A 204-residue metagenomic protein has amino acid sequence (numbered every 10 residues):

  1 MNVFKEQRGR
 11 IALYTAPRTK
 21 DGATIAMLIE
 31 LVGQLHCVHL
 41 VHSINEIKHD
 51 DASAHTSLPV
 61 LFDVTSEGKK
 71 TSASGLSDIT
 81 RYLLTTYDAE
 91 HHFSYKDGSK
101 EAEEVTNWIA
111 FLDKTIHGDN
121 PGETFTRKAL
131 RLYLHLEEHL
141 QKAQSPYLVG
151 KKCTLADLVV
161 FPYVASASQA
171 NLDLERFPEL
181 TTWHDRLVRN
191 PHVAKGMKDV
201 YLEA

Functional and structural regions predicted by a protein language model:
M1-N2, A204: Universal eukaryotic N-terminal targeting presequences
N2-P121: GST-like domain detector, emphasizing the conserved glutathione-binding G-site in the N-terminal thioredoxin-like
A16, L155, V200: Short, solvent-exposed turn/loop segments enriched in Gly/Ser/Thr/Pro and often Arg
S43-N45, T182, L202: Positions that flank functional sites
K100, E104, W108-R189, G196: GST-like fold's C-terminal all-alpha helical module
P191-A204: C-terminal helix/juxtamembrane-tail motif
